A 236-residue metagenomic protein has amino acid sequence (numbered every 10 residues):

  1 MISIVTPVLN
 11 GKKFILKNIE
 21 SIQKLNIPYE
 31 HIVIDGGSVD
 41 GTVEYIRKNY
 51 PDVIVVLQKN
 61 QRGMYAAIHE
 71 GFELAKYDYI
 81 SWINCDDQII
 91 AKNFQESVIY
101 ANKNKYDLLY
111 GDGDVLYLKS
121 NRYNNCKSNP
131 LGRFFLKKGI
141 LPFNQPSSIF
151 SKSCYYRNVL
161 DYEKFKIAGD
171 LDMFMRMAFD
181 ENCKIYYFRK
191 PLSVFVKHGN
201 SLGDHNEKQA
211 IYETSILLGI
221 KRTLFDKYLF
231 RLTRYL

Functional and structural regions predicted by a protein language model:
K13-L16, D40-K48: Acidic helix N-cap motif at the loop->helix transition within catalytic regions of sugar-transfer enzymes
E20-Y29: Short, acidic, metal-binding catalytic loop of nucleotide-sugar glycosyltransferases
S21, D35-E44, N84: A conserved acidic beta->alpha catalytic loop
P28-G37, L57-Q58: Short beta-strand/loop segment that forms part of the nucleotide-sugar
Q58-A75: Glycine-rich, basic loop-to-helix element that forms the pyrophosphate-binding segment of sugar-nucleotide handling
I80: Short aromatic/hydrophobic "clamp" motif used to bind/position activated sugar donors
Q88, K92-Y123: Conserved donor NDP-sugar-binding/catalytic core segment of glycosyltransferases
P130-Q209, E213-T214: Conserved nucleotide-sugar donor-binding catalytic segment
